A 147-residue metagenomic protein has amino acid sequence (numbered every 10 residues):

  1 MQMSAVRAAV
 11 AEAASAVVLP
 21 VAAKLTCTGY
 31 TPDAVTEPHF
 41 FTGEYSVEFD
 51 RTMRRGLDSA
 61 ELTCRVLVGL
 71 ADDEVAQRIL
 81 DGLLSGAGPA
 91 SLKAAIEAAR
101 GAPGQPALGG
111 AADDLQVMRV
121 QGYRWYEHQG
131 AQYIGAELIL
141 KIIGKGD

Functional and structural regions predicted by a protein language model:
M1-D33, Y45-D147: Charged, amphipathic alpha-helical segments and their flanking helix caps
